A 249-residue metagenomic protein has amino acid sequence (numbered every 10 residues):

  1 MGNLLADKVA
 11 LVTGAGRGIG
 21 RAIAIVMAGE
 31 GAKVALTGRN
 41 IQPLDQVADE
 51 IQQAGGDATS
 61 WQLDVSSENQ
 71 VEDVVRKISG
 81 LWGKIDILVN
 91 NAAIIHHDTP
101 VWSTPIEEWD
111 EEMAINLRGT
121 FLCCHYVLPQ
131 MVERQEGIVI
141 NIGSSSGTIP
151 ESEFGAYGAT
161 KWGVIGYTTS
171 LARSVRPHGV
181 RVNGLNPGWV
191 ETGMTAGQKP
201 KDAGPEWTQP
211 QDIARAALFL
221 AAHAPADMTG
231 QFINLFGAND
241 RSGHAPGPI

Functional and structural regions predicted by a protein language model:
V9, G16-G18: Conserved glycine-rich cofactor-binding loop
I41, L63-V74, I106, Q211: The beta1-alpha1 cofactor-binding region of Rossmann-like NAD(H)/NADP(H)-dependent oxidoreductases
T99-V101, E108-M113: Substrate-binding pocket helix/loop in short-chain dehydrogenase/reductase
C124, T160: Active-site helix of classical SDR
P129, R173-S174, A226: Alpha-helical segment proximal to the catalytic Tyr-Lys
S144: Residue(s) in the substrate-gating loop at a strand-loop-helix junction that position the organic substrate next
P177, G184-L185, D202-R241: C-terminal helical subdomain
